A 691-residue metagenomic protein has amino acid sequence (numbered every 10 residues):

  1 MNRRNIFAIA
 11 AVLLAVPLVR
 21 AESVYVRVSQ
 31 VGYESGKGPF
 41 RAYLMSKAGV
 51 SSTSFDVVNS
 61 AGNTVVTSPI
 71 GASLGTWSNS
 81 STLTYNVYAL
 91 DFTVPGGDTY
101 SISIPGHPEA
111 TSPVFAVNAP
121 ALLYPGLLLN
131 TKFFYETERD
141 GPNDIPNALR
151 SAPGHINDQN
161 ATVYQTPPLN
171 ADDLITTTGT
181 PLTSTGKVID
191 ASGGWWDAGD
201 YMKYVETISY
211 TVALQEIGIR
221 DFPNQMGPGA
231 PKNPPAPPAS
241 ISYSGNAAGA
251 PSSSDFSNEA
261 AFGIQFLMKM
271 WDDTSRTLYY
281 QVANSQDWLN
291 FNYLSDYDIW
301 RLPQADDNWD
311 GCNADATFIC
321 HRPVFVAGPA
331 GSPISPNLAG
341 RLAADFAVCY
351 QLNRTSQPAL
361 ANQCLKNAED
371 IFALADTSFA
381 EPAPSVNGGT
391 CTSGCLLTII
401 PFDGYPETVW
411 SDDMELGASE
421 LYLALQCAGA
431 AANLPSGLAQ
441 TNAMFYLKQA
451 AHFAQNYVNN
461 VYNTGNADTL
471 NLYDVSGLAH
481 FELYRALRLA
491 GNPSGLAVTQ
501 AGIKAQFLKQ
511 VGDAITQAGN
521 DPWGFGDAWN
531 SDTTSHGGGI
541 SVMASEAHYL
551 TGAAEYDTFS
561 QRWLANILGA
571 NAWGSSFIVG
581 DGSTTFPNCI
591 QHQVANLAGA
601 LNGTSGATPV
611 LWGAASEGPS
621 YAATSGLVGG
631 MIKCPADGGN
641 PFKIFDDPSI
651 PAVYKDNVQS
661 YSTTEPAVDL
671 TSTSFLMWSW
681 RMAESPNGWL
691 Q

Functional and structural regions predicted by a protein language model:
M1-F7: Bacterial N-terminal signal peptides that target proteins for export
A8-V16: Bacterial N-terminal signal peptides
V16, V31-G97, I102-E109, T137-S209 (+7 more regions): Aromatic (Trp/Tyr) and acidic
P17-A21: Sec/Tat signal peptide C-region and signal peptidase I cleavage site
T111-S151: Low-complexity, Pro/Ser/Thr- and charge-rich linker/hinge segments at domain boundaries
A236-D255: Acidic, glycine-anchored loop motifs typical of Ca2+
A250, S254, N258, C320-S378: A conserved hydrophobic secondary-structure block that centers on an alpha-helix together with its immediately flanking
D255-T277: Carboxylate/His-rich catalytic cores and anion/metal-binding grooves
